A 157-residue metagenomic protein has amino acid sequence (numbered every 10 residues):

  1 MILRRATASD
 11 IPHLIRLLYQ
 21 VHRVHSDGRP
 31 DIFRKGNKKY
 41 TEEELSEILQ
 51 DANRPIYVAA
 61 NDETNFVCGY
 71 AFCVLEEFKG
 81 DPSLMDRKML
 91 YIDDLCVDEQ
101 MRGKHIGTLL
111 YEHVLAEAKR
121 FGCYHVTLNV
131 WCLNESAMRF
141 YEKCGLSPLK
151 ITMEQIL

Functional and structural regions predicted by a protein language model:
I2-R16: A short beta-loop-alpha structural element at the N-terminal edge of CoA-dependent acyl/N-acetyltransferase catalytic
R23-L45: Conserved GNAT-fold acetyl-CoA-binding loop/helix
E43-V58: A short helix-loop-beta-strand connector motif used in the catalytic cores of GNAT acetyltransferases and, in some
V58, F66-L75, C96: Conserved beta-strand in the GNAT
D94-V97, G103-A116, R120, K143: Conserved acetyl-CoA-binding loop-helix of GNAT-fold acetyltransferases
T108, R120, C132-K150: Conserved active-site alpha-helix within GNAT-family acetyltransferase domains
H113, T127-A137, E154-L157: Conserved beta-strand-loop-alpha-helix junction that forms the acyl-donor binding cleft
K119-N129: Conserved GNAT acetyl-CoA-binding A-motif
